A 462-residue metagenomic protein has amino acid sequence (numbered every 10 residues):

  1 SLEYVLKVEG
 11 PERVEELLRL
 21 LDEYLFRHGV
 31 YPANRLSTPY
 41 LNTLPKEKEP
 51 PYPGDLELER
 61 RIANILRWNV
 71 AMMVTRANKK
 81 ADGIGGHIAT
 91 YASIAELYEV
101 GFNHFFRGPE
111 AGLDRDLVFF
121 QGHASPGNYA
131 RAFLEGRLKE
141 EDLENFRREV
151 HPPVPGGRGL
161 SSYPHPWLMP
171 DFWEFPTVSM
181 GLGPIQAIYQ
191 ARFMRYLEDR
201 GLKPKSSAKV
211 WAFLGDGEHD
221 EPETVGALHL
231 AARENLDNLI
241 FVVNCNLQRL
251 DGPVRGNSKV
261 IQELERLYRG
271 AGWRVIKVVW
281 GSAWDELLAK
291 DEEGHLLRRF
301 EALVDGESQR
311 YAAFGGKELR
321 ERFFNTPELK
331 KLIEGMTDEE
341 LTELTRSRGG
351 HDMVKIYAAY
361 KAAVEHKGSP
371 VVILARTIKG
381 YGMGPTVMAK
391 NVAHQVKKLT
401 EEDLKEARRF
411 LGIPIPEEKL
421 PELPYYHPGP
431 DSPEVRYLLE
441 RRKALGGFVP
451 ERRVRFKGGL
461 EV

Functional and structural regions predicted by a protein language model:
S1-V100, F213, E218, P222 (+2 more regions): Conserved acidic/glycine
G54-L66, V70-K80, H87-E234, N257-S258: Cofactor-binding active-site loop characterized by glycine-rich and histidine/acidic residues
A232-D237, H366: Short, conserved loop/helix-junction motifs that constitute active-site signature segments in enzyme catalytic cores
